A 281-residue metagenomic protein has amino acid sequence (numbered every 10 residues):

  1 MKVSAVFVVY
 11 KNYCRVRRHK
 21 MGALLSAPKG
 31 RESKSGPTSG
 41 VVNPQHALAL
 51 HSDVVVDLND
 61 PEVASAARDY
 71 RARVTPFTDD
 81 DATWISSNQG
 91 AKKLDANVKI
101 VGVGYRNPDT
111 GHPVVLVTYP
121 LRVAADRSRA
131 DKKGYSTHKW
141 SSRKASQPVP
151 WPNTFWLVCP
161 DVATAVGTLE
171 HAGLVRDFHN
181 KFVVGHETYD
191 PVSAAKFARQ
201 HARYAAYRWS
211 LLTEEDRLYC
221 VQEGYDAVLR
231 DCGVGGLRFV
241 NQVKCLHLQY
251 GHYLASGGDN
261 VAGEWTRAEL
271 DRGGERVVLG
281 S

Functional and structural regions predicted by a protein language model:
M1, A5-V8, V16-S26: N-terminal chloroplast transit peptides
S4, S33-S35, S39: Serine residues within intrinsically disordered or low-complexity segments
G22, R31, G40-S281: Preference for intrinsically disordered or flexible, low-complexity segments and adjacent hinge/connector residues
